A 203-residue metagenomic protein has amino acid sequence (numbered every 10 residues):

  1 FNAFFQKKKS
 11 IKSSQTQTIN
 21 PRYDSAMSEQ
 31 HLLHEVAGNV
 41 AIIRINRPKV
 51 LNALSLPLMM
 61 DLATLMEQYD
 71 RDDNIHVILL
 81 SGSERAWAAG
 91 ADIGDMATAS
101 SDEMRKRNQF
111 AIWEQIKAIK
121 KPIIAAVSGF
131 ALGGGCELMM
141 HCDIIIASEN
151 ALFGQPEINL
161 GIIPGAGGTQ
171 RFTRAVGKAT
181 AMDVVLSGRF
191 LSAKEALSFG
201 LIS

Functional and structural regions predicted by a protein language model:
N2-K9: Extreme N-terminal basic, low-complexity initiation segments that serve as generic localization/processing leaders
F4, I43, L80, D92 (+2 more regions): Hydrophobic/aromatic residues within transmembrane alpha-helices of multi-pass small-molecule transporters
I11-Y23: Short, positively charged and aromatic/hydrophobic N-terminal segments
N20-S83: Conserved CoA-thioester-binding segment of acyl-CoA-metabolizing enzymes
L58-D61, N108, L138: Hydrophobic alpha-helical membrane-association signature
N74, G82-A118, A131, G161: Glycine- (often His-adjacent) and acidic-residue-rich active-site loop that binds/positions the CoA thioester
K117-S203: Crotonase-fold acyl-CoA enzyme core
